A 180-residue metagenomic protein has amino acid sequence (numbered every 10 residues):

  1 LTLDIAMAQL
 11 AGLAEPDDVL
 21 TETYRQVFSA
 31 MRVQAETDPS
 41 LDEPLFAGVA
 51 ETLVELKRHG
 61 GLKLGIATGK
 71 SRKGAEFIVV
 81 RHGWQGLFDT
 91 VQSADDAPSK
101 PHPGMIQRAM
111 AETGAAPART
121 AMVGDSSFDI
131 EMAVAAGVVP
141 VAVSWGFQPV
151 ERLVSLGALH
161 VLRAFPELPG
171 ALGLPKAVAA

Functional and structural regions predicted by a protein language model:
L1-S29, A47: Alpha-helical substrate-recognition element adjacent to the catalytic core
D18-E22, Q85-S99: A short, structured active-site edge motif that brings together acidic residues
E22-E36, L87-D89: Short, basic/glycine-rich phosphate-binding loops at helix/coil junctions that contact nucleotide phosphates
V33-I66, R72, E76-V79, P103: Short, acidic loop-to-helix structural element flanking the phosphoryl-transfer center in phosphate-processing enzymes
A50-R58, M110, I130-A135: Surface-exposed amphipathic alpha-helices with a cationic face
Q85-D89, A116-P117, L159: Conserved H-loop
K100-E112: Short loop-to-alpha-helix "cap/lid" segments that border enzyme active sites across diverse enzyme classes
A121-L162: Acidic, Mg2+-coordinating phosphoryl-transfer loop and its flanking beta/alpha structural elements, shared across
